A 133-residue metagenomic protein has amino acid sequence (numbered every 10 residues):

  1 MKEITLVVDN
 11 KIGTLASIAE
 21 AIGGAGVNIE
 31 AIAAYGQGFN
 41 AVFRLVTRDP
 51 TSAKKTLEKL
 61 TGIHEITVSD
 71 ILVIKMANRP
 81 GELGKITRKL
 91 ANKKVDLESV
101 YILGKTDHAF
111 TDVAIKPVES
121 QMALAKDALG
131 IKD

Functional and structural regions predicted by a protein language model:
M1-D133: A conserved regulatory-domain signal marking ACT and ACT-like small-molecule sensing domains and adjacent regulatory
